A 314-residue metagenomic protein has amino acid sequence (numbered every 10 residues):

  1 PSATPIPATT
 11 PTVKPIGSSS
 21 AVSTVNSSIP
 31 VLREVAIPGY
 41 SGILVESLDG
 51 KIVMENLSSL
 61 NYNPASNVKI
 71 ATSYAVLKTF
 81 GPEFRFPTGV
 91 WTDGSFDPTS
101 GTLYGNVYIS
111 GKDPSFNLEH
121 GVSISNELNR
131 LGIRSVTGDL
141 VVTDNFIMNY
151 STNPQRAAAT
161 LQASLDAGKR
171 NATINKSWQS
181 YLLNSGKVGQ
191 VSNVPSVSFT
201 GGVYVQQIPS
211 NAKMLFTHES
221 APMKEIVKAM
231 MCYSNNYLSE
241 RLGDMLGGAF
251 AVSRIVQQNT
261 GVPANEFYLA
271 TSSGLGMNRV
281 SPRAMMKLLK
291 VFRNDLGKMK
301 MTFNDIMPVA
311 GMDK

Functional and structural regions predicted by a protein language model:
S2-N61, I124-L131: Beta-lactamase-like hydrolase cores
P38-Y40, L48, L57-S59, A65-V68 (+6 more regions): Extracytoplasmic
S47-D49, S58-L60, T72, V90-F96 (+5 more regions): A mature extracytoplasmic/lumenal domain signature
G50, P64-P82, L140, M230: Active-site SXXK
V53-M54, N117-G121, N149-T152, V252 (+1 more regions): Extracytoplasmic/secreted cell-surface and envelope-processing proteins
K78-D93, M299-N304: Short, well-structured active-site flanking segments
G89-A158: Active-site-adjacent, His/Asp/Glu-enriched structural segments that form or flank metal-binding and acid/base networks
S135-V136, F146, R156-A310: A small/polar active-site loop signature that marks catalytic segments
